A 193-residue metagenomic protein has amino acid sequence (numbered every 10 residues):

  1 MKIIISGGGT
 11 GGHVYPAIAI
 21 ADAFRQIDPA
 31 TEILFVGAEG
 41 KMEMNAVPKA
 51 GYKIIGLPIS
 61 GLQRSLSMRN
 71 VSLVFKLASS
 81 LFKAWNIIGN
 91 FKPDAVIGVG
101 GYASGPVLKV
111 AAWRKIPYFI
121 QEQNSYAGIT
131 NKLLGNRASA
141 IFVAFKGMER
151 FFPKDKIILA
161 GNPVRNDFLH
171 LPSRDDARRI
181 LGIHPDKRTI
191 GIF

Functional and structural regions predicted by a protein language model:
K2-G8, I27-K76, A160-P163: Conserved nucleotide-sugar phosphate-binding/catalytic loop shared by glycosyltransferases and other
I5, L34-V36, I120, V143 (+1 more regions): Structural beta-sheet core signal
H13-R25: Short amphipathic alpha-helix
D28, N86-K92, I183-P185: Glycine-rich phosphate-binding loop signature in dinucleotide/nucleotide-binding domains
K53, A112-D175, I183: Active-site-proximal region of nucleotide-activated glycan assembly enzymes, centered on histidine/acidic-rich loops
S72-G89, P172, D176: Glycine-rich, highly charged phosphate/nucleotide-binding loops
K83-I97, A103-F119, K132-A140: Glycosyltransferases and closely related glycan-assembly transferases that use nucleotide-activated donors
H184-F193: Conserved donor-binding/catalytic core segment of Leloir-type glycosyltransferases
